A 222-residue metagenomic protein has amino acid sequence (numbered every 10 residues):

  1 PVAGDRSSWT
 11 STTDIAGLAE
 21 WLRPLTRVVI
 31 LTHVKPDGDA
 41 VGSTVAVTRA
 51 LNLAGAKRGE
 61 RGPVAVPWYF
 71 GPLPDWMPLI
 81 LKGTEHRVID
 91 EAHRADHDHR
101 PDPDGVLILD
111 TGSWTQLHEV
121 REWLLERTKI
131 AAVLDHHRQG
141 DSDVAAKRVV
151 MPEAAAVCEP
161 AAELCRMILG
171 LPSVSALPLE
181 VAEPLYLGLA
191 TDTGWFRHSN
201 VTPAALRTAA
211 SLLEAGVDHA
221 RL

Functional and structural regions predicted by a protein language model:
P1-T10: Helix-enriched interaction subdomains in cytosolic or periplasmic regions, typified by TIR/SEFIR signaling/NADase cores
W9-K35, V45-N52, R58-G62, D141-L222: A structured phosphate/pyrophosphate-recognition subdomain
S11, L25-D102: Anionic-ligand anchoring segments at beta-strand to alpha-helix junctions in alpha/beta enzyme folds, i.e., glycine
G42, P78-L81, E119-V120, D143-A146 (+1 more regions): Short acidic, glycine/serine/threonine-rich loops at helix termini
E85-K147: Active-site cofactor/cluster-binding pocket
